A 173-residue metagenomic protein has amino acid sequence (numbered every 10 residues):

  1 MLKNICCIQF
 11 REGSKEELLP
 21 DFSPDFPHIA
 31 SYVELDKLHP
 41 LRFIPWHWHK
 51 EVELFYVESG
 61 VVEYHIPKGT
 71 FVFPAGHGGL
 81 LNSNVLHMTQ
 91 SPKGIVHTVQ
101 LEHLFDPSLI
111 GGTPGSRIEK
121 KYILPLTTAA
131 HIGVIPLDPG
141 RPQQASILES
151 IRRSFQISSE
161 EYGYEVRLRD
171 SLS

Functional and structural regions predicted by a protein language model:
M1-H77, N84-V85, H131: Generic protein-terminus/edge-of-domain signal
L2-P27, N82-S154: A hydrophobic/aromatic-rich effector-binding and dimerization subdomain of bacterial HTH-type transcriptional regulators
R152-G163: Basic, amphipathic alpha-helical hairpins
S171-S173: Linker/hinge segments immediately adjacent to helix-turn-helix/homeobox DNA-binding domains
